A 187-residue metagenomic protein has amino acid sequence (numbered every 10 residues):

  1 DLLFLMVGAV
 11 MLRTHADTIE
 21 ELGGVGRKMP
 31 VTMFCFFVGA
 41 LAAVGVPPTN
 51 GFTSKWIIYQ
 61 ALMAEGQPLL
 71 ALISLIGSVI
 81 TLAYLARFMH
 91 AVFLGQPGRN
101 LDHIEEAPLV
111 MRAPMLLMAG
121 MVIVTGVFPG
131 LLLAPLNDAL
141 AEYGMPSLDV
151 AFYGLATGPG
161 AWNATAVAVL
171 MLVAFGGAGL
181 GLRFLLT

Functional and structural regions predicted by a protein language model:
D1, D17, D102-E105, D138 (+1 more regions): Acidic-enriched, low-complexity/disordered segments with a strong bias for Aspartate over Glutamate
D1, L5, A9, R13 (+5 more regions): Membrane-spanning helices that line or support transport/gating and their immediate boundary helices in channels
D1-F4, E65-E105, M171-T187: Predominantly late transmembrane helices and immediately cytosolic-facing juxtamembrane segments
G8-S78, F88, R99-V124: Interfacial and helix-entry/exit segments of alpha-helical transmembrane bundles in multi-pass inner-membrane proteins
T18, L22-V25, Y59, F93 (+2 more regions): Hydrophobic alpha-helical segments of integral membrane proteins, encompassing both true transmembrane helices
V44, L82, V92, Q96 (+3 more regions): Phosphate/oxyanion-binding loops and surfaces in catalytic or ligand/nucleic-acid-binding neighborhoods
M111-T187: Membrane-interface and transmembrane segments of multi-pass membrane proteins
